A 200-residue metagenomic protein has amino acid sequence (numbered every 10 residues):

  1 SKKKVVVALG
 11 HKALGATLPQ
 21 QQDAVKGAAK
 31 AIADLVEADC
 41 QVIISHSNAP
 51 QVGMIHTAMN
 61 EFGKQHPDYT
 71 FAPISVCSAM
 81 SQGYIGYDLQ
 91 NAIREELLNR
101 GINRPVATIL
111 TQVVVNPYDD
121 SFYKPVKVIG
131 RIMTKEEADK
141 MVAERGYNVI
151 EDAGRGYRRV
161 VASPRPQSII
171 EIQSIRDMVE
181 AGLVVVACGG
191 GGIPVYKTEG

Functional and structural regions predicted by a protein language model:
S1-S45, M54-K64, P73, D177-G182: N-terminal glycine-/serine-/threonine-rich phosphate-binding loop
G10, H46-N48, T111-V113, G189: Active-site-proximal beta-strand/loop segments in catalytic clefts of secreted hydrolases
K12-Q20, R155-A162, Y196-G200: Short, basic, glycine/proline-bearing loop/turn elements
A13-G15, A49-G53, V115-Y118, I193-V195: Short, active-site-adjacent cap segments at secondary-structure transitions
A13-G15, I169, V184-G200: Conserved mixed alpha/beta catalytic, RNA-binding, or beta-rich assembly cores of soluble enzyme, regulatory
F62-V185: Ligand-binding beta-strand-loop-alpha-helix segment within the catalytic cores of soluble metabolic enzymes
